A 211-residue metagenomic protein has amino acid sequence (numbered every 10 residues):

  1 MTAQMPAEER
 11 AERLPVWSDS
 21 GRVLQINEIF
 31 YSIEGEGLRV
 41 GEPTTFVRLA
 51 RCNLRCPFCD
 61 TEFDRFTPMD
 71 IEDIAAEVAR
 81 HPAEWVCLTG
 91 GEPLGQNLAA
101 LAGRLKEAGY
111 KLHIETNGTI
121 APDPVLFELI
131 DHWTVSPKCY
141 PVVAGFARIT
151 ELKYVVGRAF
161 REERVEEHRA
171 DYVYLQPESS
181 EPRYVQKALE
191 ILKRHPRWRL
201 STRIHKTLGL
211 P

Functional and structural regions predicted by a protein language model:
M1-G21: Radical SAM enzyme core and accessory elements
E8-A11, F46, R197, S201: Intrinsically disordered, low-complexity sequence elements enriched in Ser/Thr/Gly/Pro
E12, D19-S20, L24-Y31, P43-F46 (+2 more regions): Conserved Radical SAM active-site core
E12-P15, A50, V155, H205: Small/flexible residues
S32-G37: A short beta-strand-turn-helix
L38-G41, F146: Short glycine/proline-enriched turns and hinge-like loops at secondary-structure junctions
L94-P211: Conserved AdoMet/S-adenosylmethionine-binding subsite of the radical SAM
